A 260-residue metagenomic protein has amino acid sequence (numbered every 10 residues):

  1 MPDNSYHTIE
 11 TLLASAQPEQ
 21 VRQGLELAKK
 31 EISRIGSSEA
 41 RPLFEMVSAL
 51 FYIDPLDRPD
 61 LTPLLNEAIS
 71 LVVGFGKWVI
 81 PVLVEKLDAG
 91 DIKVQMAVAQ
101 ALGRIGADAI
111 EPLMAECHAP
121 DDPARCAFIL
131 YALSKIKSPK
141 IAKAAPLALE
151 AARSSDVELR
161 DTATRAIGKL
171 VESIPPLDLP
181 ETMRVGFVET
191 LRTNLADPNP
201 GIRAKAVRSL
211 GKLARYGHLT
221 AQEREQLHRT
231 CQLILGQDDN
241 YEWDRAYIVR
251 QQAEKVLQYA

Functional and structural regions predicted by a protein language model:
M1, E19-S38, R58-K77, E85 (+6 more regions): Structural detector for internal amphipathic alpha-helices that build alpha-solenoid repeat scaffolds
P2-L12, R34-P55, K77-L87, A107-H118 (+3 more regions): Amphipathic alpha-helical scaffolding segments comprising HEAT/armadillo-like alpha-solenoid repeats
A196-P198: Solvent-exposed loop and edge beta-strand segments that line ligand/cofactor-binding and catalytic clefts
